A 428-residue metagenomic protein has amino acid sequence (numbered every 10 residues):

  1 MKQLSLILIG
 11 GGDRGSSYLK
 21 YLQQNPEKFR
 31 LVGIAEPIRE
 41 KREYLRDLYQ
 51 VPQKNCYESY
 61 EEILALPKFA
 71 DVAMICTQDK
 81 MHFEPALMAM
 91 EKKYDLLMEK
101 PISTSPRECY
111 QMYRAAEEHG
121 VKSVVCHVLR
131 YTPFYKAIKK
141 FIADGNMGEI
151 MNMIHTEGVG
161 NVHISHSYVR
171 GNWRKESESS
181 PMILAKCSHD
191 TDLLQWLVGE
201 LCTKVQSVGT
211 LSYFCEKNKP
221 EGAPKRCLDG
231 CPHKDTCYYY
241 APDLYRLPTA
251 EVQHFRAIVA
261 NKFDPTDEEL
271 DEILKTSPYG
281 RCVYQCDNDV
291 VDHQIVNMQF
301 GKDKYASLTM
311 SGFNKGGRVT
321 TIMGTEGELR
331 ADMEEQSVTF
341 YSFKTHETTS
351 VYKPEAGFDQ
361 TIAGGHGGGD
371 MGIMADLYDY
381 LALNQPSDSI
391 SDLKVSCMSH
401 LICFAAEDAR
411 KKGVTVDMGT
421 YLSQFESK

Functional and structural regions predicted by a protein language model:
M1-V51: N-terminal Rossmann-like dinucleotide-binding module
G33, D71-V72, N152: Short, Asp-centered acidic motifs that coordinate Mg2+ and/or phosphate in catalytic or ligand-binding sites
Y49, V290-K428: C-terminal helical cap and adjacent loop that interface with cofactors, partners, or active-site loops
V51-A115: Beta-loop-alpha module in the N-terminal Rossmann-like domain of NAD(P)-dependent dehydrogenases, especially those
Q111-V128, G148-M153: Rossmann-fold dehydrogenase core element
L129-R281, G413: Predominantly a Rossmann-like dinucleotide-binding segment in NAD(P)-dependent oxidoreductases
